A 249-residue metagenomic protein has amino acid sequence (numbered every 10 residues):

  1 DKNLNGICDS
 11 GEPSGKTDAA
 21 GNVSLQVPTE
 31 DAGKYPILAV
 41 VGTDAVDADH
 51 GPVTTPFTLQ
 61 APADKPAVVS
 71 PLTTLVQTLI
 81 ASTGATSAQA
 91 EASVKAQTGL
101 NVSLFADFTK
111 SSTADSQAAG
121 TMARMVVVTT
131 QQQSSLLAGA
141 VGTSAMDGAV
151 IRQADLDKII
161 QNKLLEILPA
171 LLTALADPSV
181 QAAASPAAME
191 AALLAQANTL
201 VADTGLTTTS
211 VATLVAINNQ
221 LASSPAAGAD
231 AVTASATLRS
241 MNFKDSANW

Functional and structural regions predicted by a protein language model:
D1-W249: Feature for extracytoplasmic/surface-facing segments of secreted or surface-associated proteins, emphasizing
